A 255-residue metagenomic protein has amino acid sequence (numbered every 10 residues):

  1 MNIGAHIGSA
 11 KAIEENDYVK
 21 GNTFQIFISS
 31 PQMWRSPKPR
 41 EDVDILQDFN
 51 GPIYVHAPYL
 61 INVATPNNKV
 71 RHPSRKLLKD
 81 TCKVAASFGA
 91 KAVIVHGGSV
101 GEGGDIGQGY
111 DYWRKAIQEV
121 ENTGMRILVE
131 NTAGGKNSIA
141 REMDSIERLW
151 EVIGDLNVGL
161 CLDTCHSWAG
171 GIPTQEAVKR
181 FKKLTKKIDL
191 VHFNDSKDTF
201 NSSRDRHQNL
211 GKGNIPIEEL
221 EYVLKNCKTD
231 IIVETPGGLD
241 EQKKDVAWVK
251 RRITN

Functional and structural regions predicted by a protein language model:
M1-D80, N255: N-terminal pre-domain/capping segments
I3-I7, F24-I26, I53-A57, V93-V95 (+4 more regions): Hydrophobic faces of well-ordered beta-strands that scaffold small-molecule active sites in alpha/beta enzyme cores
H6-A10, F27-P31, P58-L60, G98-V100 (+4 more regions): Active-site beta-loop-alpha junctions enriched in small/polar residues
E14-K20, P39-Y54, D80-G89, Q118-G124 (+3 more regions): Acidic (Asp/Glu)-rich catalytic clusters
W34, G103, N137, N201 (+1 more regions): Glycine/Thr-rich phosphate-binding loops of Rossmann-like dinucleotide-binding domains
K38-I45, R75-L78, G107-R114, R141-I146 (+2 more regions): Charged helix-capping and loop-helix junction motifs
V63-L160, A169: Active-site acidic/histidine proton-transfer and metal-coordination neighborhood in alpha/beta enzyme cores
E147-T164, W168-N255: Histidine-acidic metal/acid-base catalytic patches
